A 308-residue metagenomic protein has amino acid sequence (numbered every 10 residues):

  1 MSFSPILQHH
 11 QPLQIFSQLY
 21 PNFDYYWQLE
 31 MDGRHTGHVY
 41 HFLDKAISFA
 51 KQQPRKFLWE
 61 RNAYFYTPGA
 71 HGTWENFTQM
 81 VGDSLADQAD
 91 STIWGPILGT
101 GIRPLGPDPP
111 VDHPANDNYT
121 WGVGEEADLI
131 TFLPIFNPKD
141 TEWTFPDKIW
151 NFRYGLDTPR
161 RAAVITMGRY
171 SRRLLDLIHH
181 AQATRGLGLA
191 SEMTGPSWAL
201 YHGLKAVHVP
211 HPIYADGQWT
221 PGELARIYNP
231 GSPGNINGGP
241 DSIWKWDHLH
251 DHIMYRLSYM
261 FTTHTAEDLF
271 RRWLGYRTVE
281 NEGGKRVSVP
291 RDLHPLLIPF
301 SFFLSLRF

Functional and structural regions predicted by a protein language model:
M1-D24, R34-Y40, I47-G72: Active-site-proximal specificity loops/subdomain of glycosyltransferases
D32-R34, I213: Conserved beta-strand elements of beta-rich interaction domains across eukaryotes, especially beta-propellers
V39-F42, H211-P212: Short coil/turn segments at secondary-structure boundaries
H41-A46, E223-A225: Short secondary-structure boundary/capping segments
A63-G95: Short, conserved secondary-structure transition motifs
W94, G99-G106, N116: A long, glycine-enriched binding/interface module in the latter
G106, P110-F308: C-terminal catalytic/acceptor-binding lobe
